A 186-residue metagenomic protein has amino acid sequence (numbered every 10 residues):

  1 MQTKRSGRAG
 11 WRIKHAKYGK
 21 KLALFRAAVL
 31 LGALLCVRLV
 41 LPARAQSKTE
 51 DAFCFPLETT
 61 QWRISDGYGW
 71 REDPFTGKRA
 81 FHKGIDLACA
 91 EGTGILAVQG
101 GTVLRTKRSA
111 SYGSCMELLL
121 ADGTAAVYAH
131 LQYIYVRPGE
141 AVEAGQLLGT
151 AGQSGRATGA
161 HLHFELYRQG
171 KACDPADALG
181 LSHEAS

Functional and structural regions predicted by a protein language model:
M1-T49, S186: N-terminal secretion targeting segments of exported proteins
A33-G113, A144: Surface-exposed, glycine-biased beta-strand/turn segments
I64, A88, S114-L119, E140-S186: Conserved, short, structured surface segments that act as functional micro-motifs
D66, C89, R105, H130-Y133 (+1 more regions): A residue-level detector for short acidic-glycine micro-motifs
H82, A97-Y135, A160: Zn2+-dependent peptidoglycan hydrolase active-site motif and core
T93, D122-T124, K171: Short acidic/polar mixed-charge low-complexity motifs
